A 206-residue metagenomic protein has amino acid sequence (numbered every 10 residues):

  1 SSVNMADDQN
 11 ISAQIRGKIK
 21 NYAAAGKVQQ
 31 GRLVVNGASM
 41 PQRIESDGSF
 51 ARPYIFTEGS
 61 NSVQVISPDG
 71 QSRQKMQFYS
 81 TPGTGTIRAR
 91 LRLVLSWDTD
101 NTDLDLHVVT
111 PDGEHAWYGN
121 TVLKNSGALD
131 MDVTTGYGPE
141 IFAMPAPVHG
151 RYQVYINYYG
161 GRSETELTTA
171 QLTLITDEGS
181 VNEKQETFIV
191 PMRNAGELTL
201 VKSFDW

Functional and structural regions predicted by a protein language model:
S1-Q9: Short, compositionally biased P/S/T/A/G/V-rich stretches that sit at domain boundaries
A13-A24: Aromatic/hydrophobic beta-strand junction motif of beta-rich domains
A24-S39: Change to "...patches in solvent-exposed regions of secreted, membrane-anchored, or virion-exposed structural
M40-D47: Short beta-strand segments within Ig-like beta-sandwich modules, predominantly Fibronectin type-III
Y54-S60, V148: Surface-exposed, short loops/turns at beta-strand junctions within beta-sandwich domains
E58-G70, V154: Short, aromatic- and glycine-rich surface loops/edge beta-strands on solvent-exposed regions
S72-G83: Edge beta-strands of extracellular beta-sandwich domains
T84-W206: Intrinsic-disorder/low-complexity signal
